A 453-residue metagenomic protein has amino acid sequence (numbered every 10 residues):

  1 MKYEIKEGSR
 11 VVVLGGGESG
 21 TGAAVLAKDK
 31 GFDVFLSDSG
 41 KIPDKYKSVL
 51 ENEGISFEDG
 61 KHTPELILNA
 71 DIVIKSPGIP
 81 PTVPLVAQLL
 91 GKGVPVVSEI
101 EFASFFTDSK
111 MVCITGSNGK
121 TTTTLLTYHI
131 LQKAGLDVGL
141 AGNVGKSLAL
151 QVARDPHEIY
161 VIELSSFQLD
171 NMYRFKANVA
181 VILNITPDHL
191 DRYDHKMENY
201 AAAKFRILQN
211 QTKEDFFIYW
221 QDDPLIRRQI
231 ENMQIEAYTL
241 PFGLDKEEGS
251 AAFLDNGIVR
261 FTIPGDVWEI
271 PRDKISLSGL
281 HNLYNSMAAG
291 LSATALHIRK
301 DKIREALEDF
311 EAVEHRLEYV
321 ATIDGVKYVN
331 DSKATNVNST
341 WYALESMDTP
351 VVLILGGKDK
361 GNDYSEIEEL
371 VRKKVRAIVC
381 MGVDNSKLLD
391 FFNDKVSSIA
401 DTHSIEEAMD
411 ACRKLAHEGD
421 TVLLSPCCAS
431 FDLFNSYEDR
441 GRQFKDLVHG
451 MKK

Functional and structural regions predicted by a protein language model:
M1-S98, F102, S278, D390: N-terminal leader/targeting and accessory segments in enzymes
K2-R10, G20-K30, R272-R376: Nucleotide phosphate-binding/pyrophosphate-handling subdomain across enzymes that bind or process nucleotide phosphates
K28-D29, E65-L68, P77-Q221, L225-Y238 (+4 more regions): Phosphate-binding loop of NTP-binding sites
D33-S39, F217-Q221, I354-L355, K374-V383: Short internal beta-strands
V34-D38, G139-L140, V161, P241 (+1 more regions): Short beta-strand "acidic-cap" motif of Rossmann-like dinucleotide-binding folds
G40-P43, P187, V383-N385: Helix N-cap at the beta1-alpha1 junction of Rossmann-like dinucleotide-binding domains, i.e., the first residues
Y46-S48, S365-D420: C-terminal helical cap/extension that packs against the catalytic core of soluble nucleotide-cofactor enzymes
E58-K61, V97-E101, M233-L254, A306-E308 (+2 more regions): Beta-strand->loop->alpha-helix junctions that form or flank phosphate-binding loops in nucleotide-handling enzymes
